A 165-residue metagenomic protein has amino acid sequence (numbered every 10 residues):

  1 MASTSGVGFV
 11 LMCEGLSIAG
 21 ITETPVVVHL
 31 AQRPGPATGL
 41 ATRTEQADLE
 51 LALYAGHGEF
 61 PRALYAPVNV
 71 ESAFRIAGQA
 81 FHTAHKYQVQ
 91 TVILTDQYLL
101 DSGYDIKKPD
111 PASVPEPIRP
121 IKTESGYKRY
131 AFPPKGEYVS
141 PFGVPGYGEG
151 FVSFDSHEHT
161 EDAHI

Functional and structural regions predicted by a protein language model:
M1-A52, A63-A84: Thiamine diphosphate
G6-M12, A31-T38, G58-Y65, T95-L100 (+1 more regions): Short, surface-exposed, charge-dense and proline/glycine-enriched linear segments
G8, G39, D48, A55 (+2 more regions): Glycine-centered flexibility motif
L11-E14, I18, L40-T42, L51-Y54 (+6 more regions): Generic structural "secondary-structure junction" signal
Y54-P61, P145-F151: Short acidic (Asp/Glu) and glycine-rich catalytic loops that position anionic groups and cofactors
I76, F81-I165: Flexible, low-complexity linker and terminal segments
